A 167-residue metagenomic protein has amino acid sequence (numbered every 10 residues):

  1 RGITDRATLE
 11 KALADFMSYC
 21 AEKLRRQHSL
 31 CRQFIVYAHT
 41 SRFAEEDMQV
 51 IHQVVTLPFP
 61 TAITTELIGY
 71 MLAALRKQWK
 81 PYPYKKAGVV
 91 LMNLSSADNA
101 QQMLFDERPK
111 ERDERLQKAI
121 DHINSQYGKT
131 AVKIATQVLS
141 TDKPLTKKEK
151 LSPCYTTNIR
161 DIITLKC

Functional and structural regions predicted by a protein language model:
R1-C167: Basic, low-complexity intrinsically disordered segments
